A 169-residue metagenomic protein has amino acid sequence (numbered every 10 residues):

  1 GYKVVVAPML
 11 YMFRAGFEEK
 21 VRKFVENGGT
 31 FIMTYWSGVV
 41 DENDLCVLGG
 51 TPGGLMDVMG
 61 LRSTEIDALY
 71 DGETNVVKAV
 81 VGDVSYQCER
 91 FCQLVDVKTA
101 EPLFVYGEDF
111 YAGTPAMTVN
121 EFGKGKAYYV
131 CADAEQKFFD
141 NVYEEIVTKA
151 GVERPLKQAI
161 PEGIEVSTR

Functional and structural regions predicted by a protein language model:
G1-K3, N120: Aromatic-Pro/Gly-enriched surface loop or interdomain linker that acts as a lid/target-recognition segment
P8-R169: A conserved amphipathic helix/loop scaffold that creates a polar/acidic microenvironment used either to coordinate
